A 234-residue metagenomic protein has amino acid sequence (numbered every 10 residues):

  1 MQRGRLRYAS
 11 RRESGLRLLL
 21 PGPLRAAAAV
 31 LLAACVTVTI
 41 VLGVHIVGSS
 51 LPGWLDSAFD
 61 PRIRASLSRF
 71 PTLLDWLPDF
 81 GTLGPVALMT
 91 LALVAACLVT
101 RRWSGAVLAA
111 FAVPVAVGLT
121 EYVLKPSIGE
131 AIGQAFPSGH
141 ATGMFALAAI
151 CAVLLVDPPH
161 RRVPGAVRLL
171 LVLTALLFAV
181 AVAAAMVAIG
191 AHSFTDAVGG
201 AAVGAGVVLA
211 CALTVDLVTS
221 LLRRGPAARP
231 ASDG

Functional and structural regions predicted by a protein language model:
M1-P85, K125-G129: N-terminal transmembrane-helix/juxtamembrane module of multi-pass inner/ER membrane proteins
L6, R11-R25, A95-W103, A152-H160 (+1 more regions): Structural signal for the C-terminal ends of transmembrane alpha-helices and the immediately following loop
R25-A34, T90-A116: Interfacial segments of alpha-helical transmembrane regions
T39, P114-V123, L177-V187: Aromatic-anchored segments of alpha-helical transmembrane domains
S66-L77, L98-W103, I128-I132, D157-G165: Short juxtamembrane and helix-loop transition motifs at transmembrane-helix boundaries in membrane proteins
P78-R101, L155: Hydrophobic alpha-helical transmembrane segments
V107-A135: Hydrophobic alpha-helical transmembrane segments of integral membrane proteins
G129-G234: Membrane-embedded catalytic cores of phosphoryl/pyrophosphoryl-handling enzymes
